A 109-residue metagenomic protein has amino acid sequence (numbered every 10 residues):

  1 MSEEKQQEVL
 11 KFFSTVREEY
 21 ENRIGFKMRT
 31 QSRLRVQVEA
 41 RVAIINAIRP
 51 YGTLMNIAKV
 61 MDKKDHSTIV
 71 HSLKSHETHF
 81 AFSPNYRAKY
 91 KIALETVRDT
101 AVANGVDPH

Functional and structural regions predicted by a protein language model:
M1-T15, T96-D99, V106-H109: General nucleic-acid-binding
K5, L34-V38: Residue-level marker of regulatory loop/turn positions in helix-turn-helix DNA-binding domains and in histidine
E19-L34: Short, Lys/Arg-enriched N-terminal segment that forms or immediately precedes the first helix of a structured domain
Q37-G52: Short, amphipathic alpha-helical "recognition" segments used to contact nucleic acids or chromatin
R49, S72-L73, F80: DNA major-groove recognition helix of helix-turn-helix
N56-M61: Short alpha-helical "recognition helix" segments of helix-turn-helix
D65-I69: Helix-turn-helix DNA-binding helix
F80-A103: Short Lys/Arg-enriched helix C-cap and helix-to-coil transition segments that create basic nucleic-acid-contact patches
